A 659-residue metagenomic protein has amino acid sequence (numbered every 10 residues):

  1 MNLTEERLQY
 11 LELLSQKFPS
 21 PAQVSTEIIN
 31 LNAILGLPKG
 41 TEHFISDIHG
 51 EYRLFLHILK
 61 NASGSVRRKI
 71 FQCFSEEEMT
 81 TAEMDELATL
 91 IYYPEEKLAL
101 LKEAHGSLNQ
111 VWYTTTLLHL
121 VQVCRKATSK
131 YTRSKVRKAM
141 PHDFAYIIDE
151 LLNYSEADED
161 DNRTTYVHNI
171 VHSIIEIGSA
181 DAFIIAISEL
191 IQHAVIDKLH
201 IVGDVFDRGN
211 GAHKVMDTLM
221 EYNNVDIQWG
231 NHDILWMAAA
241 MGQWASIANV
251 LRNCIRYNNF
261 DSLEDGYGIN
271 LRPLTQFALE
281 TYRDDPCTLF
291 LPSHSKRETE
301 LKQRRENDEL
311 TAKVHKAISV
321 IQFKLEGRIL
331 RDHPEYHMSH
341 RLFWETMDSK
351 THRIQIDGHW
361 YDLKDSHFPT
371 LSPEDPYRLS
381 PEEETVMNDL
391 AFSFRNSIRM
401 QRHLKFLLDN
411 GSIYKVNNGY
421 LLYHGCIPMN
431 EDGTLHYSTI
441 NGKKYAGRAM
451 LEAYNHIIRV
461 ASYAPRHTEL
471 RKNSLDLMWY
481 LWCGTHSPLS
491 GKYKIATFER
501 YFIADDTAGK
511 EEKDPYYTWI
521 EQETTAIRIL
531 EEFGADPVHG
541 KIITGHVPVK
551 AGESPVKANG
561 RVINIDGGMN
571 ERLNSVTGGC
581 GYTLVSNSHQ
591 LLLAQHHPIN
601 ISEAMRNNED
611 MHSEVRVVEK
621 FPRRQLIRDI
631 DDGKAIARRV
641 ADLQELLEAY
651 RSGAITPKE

Functional and structural regions predicted by a protein language model:
M1-E659: Feature recognizes metal-dependent phosphohydrolase scaffolds
